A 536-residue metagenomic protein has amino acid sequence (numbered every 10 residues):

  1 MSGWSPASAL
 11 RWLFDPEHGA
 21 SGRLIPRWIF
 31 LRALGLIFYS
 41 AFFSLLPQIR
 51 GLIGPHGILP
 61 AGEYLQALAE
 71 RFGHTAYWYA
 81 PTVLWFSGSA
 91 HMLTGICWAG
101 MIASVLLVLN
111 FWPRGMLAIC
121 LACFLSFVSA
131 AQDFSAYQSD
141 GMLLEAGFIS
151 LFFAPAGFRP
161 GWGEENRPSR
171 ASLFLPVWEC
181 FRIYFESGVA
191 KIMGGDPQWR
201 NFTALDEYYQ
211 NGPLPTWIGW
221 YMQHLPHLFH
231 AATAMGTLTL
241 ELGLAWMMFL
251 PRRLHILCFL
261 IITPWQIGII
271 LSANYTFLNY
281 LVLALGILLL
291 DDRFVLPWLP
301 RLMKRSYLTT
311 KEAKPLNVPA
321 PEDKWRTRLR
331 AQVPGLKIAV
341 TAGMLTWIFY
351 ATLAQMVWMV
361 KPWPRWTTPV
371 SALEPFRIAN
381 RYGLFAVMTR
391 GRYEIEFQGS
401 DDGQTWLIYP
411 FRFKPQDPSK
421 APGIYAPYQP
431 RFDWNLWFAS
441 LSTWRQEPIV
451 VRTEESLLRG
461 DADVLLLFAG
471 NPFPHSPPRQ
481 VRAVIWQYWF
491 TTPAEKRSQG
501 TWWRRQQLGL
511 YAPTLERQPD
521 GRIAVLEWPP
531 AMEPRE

Functional and structural regions predicted by a protein language model:
S2-E536: Alpha-helical membrane-anchoring segments
